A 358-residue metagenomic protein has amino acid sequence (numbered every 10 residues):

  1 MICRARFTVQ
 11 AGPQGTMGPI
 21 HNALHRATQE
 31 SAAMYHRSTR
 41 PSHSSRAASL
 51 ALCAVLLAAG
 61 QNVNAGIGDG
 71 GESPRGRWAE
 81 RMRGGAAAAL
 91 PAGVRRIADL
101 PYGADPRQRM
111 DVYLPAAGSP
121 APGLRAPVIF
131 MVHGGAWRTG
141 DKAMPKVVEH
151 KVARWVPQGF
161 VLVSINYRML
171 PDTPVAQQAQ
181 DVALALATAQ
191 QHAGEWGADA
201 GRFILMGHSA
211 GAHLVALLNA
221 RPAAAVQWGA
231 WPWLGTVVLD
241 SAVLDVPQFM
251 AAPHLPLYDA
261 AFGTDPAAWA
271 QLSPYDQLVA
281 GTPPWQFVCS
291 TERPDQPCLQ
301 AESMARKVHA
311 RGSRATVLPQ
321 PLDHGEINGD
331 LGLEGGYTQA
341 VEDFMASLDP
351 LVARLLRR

Functional and structural regions predicted by a protein language model:
G71-P120: N-terminal cap/lid segment of alpha/beta-hydrolase-fold proteins
A89, A242, V246-Q277: Mobile cap/lid helix-loop segments that gate and shape the active-site cleft of serine hydrolases
L124-G134: Short beta-strand element of the alpha/beta-hydrolase
A143-V163: Short amphipathic alpha-helix adjacent to the substrate-entry channel of hydrolases
P174-A193: Alpha/beta-hydrolase active-site loop
A187, Q191-M250: Primarily recognizes the serine-hydrolase "nucleophile elbow" in alpha/beta-hydrolase and SGNH/GDSL folds
V288, E302, H309-R358: C-terminal catalytic histidine-bearing segment of alpha/beta-hydrolase fold enzymes
P294-Q300: Conserved alpha/beta-hydrolase "acid-adjacent" motif
